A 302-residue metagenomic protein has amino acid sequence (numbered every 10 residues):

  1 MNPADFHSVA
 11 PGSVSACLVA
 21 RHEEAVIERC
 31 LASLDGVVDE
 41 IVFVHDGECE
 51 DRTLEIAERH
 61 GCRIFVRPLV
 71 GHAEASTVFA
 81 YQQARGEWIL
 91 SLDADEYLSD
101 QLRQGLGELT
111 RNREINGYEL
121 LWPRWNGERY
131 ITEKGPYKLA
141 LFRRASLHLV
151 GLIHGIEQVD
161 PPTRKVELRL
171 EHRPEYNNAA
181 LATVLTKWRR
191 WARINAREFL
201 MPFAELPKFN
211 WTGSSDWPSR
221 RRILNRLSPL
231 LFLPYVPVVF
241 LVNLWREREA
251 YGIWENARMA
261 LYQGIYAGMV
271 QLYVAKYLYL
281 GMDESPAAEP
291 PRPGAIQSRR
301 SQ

Functional and structural regions predicted by a protein language model:
M1-S33, R299-Q302: N-proximal low-complexity "stem/linker" segments adjacent to membrane-targeting elements
S13, D39-I41: Residues at the starts of beta-strands that form the adenosine-phosphate
E28, C49-H60, Q101: Acidic helix N-cap motif at the loop->helix transition within catalytic regions of sugar-transfer enzymes
S33, F43-I56, L69, D93: A conserved acidic beta->alpha catalytic loop
D39, L54-Q83: Conserved donor nucleotide-binding strand/loop of the catalytic core
E74-Y81, S99-L278: Catalytic-site signature of metal-activated, phosphate-bearing donor transferases, centered on the GT-A/GT-A-like
I89: Short aromatic/hydrophobic "clamp" motif used to bind/position activated sugar donors
A260-Q302: Juxtamembrane C-terminal module of membrane proteins
